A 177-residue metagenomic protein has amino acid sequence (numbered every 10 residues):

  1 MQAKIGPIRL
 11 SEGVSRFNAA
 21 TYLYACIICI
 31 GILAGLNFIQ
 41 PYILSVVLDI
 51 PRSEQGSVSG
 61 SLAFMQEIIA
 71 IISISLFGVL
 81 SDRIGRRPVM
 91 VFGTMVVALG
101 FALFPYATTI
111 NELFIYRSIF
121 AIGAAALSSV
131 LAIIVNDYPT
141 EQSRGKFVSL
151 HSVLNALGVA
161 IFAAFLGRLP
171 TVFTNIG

Functional and structural regions predicted by a protein language model:
R9-V46: Pair of pore-lining "gating" transmembrane helices in MFS-fold secondary transporters
G60-G78: Central cavity-lining transmembrane alpha-helices of secondary-active solute carriers, predominantly the Major
G85, Y106-N111: Helix-breaking motifs and short loop linkers at transmembrane-helix boundaries and internal kinks in secondary membrane
R87-M90: Primarily marks hydrophobic transmembrane alpha-helices of the MFS/SLC 12-helix fold
M95-T108: C-terminal ends and interior cores of transmembrane alpha-helices in multi-pass membrane transporters/permeases
G100, N111-I119: Paired small-residue
I119-L131: Core transmembrane helices of Major Facilitator Superfamily
V148-T171: Glycine-rich segments within core transmembrane alpha-helices of 12-TM secondary carriers
